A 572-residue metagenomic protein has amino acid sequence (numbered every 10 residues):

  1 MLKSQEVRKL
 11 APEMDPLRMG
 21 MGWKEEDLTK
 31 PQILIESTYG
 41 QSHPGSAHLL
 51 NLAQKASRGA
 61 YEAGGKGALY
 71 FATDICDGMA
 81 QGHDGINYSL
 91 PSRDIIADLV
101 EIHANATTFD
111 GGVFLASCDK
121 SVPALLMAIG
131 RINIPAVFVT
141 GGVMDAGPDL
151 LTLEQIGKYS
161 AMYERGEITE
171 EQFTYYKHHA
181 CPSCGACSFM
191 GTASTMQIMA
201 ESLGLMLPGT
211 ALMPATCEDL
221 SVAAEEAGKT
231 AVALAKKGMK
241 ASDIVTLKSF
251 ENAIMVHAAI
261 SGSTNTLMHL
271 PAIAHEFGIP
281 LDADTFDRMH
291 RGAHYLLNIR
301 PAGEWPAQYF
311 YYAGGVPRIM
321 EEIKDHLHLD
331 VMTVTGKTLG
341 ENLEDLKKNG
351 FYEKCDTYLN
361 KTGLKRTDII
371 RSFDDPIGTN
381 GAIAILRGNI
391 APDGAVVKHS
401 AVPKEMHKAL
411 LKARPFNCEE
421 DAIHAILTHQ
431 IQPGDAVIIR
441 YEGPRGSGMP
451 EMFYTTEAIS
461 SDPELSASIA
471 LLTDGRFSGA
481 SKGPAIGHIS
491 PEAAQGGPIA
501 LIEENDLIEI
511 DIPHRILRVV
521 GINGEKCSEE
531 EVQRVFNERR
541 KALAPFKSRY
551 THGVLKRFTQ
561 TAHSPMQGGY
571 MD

Functional and structural regions predicted by a protein language model:
M1-G45, L52-T73, G78-M79, D84-S89 (+5 more regions): Catalytic or ion-coupling anion/metal-binding cores of large enzyme and transporter domains
S89-R93, A97: Well-ordered mid-protein domain cores that form the structural environment of catalytic cofactors
A104-L125, A136-T140: A short, small-residue-rich loop immediately preceding and capping a beta-strand
